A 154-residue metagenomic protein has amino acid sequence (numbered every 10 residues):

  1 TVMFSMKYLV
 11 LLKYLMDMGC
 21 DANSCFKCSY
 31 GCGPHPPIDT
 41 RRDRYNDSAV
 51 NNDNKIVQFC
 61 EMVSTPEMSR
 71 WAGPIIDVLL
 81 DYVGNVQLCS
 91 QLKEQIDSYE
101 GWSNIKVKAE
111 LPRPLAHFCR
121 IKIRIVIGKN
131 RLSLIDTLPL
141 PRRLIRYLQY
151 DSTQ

Functional and structural regions predicted by a protein language model:
T1-Q154: Cullin-RING E3 adaptor/co-adaptor recruitment helices
